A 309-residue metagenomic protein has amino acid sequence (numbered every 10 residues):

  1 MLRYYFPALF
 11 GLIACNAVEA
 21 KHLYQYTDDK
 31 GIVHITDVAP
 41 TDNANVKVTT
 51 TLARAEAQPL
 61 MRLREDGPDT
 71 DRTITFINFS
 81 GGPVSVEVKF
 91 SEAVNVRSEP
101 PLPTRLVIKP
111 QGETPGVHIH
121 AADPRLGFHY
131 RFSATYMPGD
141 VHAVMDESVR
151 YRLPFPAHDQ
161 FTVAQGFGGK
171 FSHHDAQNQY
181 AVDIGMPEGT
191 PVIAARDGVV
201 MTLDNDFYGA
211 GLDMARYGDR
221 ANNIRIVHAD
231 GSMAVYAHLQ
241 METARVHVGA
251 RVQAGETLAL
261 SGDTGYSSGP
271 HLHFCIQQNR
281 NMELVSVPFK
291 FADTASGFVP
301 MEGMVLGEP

Functional and structural regions predicted by a protein language model:
M1-F6: Bacterial N-terminal signal peptides that target proteins for export
P7-A14: Bacterial N-terminal signal peptides
C15-T73, I77-H120, R125-H129: Short, cationic interaction patches enriched in Lys/Arg with P/S/T/G and frequent prolines that mark the mature domain
R105-R220: Surface-exposed, glycine-biased beta-strand/turn segments
V149-H158, T162-A164, I193, R216-G218 (+3 more regions): Acidic, glycine-rich catalytic/binding loops that coordinate metals and/or anionic ligands
P187, I193, G231-G255: Short histidine-centered loop motifs in beta-beta connectors
F207-A215, S261-H273: Active-site loop architecture of trypsin-fold serine endopeptidases
I224, Q253-G265: Short hydrophobic beta/alpha edge segments that flank linear recognition/processing sites
